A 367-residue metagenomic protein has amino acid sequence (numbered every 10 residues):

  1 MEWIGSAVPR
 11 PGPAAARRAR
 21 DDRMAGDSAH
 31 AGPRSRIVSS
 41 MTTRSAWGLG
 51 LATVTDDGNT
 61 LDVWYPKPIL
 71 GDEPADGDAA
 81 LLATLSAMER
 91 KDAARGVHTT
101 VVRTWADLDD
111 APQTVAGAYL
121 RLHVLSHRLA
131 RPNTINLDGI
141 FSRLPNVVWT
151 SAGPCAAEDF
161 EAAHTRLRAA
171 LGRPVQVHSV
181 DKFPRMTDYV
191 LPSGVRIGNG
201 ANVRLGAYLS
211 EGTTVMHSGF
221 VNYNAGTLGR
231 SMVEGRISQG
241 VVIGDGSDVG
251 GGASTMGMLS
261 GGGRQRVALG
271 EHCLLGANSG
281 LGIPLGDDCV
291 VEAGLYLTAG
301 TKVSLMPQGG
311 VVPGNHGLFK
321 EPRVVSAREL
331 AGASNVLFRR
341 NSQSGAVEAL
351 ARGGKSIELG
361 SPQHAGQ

Functional and structural regions predicted by a protein language model:
M1-A7, R23-D188, S326-Q367: Terminal amphipathic alpha-helical/low-complexity segments used for targeting or macromolecular assembly
V180-V203: Active-site-adjacent loop/helix segments that line or gate small-molecule/cofactor pockets in enzymes
V195, A201-V203, A207-L209, T213-V215 (+8 more regions): A structural motif detector for beta-strand N-caps
G262: Short, charged, surface-exposed loops that flank catalytic or proteolytic processing sites
A277-Q367: Gly/Ser/Thr/Ala-enriched C-terminal appendages of enzymes
